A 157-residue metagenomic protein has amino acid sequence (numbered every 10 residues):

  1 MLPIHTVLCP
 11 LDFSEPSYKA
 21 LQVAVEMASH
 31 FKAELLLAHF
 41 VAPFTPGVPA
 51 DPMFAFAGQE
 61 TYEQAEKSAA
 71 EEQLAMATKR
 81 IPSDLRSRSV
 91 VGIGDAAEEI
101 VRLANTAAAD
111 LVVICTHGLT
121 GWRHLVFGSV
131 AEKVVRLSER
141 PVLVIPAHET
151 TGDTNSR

Functional and structural regions predicted by a protein language model:
M1-L2, P16, H30, T78-V112 (+1 more regions): Structural beta-alpha unit
L2-F56: Small/aliphatic-rich secondary-structure junction motif
L36-A38, R88-G92, L143: General small-molecule cofactor/ligand-binding pocket signal
H39, T116-H117, P146-A147: Short secondary-structure boundary segments
H39-A69, T150-R157: Acidic, proline/glycine-rich short linear motifs
P52-A57, T106-A107, V130-A131: Short, hinge-like loop/turn segments at secondary-structure boundaries
L111-K133, T151-G152: Glycine-rich, Arg-bearing micro-motifs that act as flexible, cationic patches
R140-H148: Short, flexible loop segments at boundaries between secondary-structure elements
